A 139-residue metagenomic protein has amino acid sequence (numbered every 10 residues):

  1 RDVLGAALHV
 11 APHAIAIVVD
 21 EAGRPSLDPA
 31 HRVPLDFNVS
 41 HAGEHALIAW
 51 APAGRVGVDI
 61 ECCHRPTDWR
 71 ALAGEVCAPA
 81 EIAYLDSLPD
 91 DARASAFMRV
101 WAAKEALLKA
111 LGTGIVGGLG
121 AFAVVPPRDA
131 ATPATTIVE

Functional and structural regions predicted by a protein language model:
R1-E139: Core catalytic alpha/beta fold that binds nucleotide/phospho-ligands
